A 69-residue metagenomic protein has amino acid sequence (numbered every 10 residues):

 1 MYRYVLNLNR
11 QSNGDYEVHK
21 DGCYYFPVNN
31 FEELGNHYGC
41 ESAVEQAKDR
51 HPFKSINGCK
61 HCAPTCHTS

Functional and structural regions predicted by a protein language model:
M1-Y2: Long, charged, low-complexity intrinsically disordered regions
V5-F31: Short aromatic-glycine-(Arg/Gly/Cys) micro-motifs in beta-strand/loop hairpins
N9-R10, C40-P52: Short, intrinsically disordered, charge-biased short linear motifs at domain edges
Y24, C62-A63: Cys/His-coordinated zinc-binding microdomains
Y25-G39, G58: A short, exposed loop/beta-hairpin motif centered on an aromatic-Gly-Thr core
K48-C62: Short arginine-rich
H67: Short functional micro-motifs and their immediate structural scaffolds
